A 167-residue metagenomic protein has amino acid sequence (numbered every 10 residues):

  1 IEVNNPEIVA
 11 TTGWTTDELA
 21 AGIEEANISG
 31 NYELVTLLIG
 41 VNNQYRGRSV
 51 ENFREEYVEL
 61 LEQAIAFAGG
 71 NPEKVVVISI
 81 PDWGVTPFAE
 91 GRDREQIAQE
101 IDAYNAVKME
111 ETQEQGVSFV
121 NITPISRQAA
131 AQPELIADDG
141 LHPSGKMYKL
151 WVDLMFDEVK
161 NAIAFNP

Functional and structural regions predicted by a protein language model:
I1-E59, G69: Conserved SGNH/GDSL esterase-like catalytic core that processes O-acyl groups on lipids and polysaccharides
N5-E7, K74, G116-S118: Conserved beta-strand segments of alpha/beta enzyme cores
E7-A10, S79, N121-P124: Residue-level recognition of beta-strand->loop/alpha-helix junctions
L38, I78-S79: Alpha/beta-hydrolase-fold catalytic nucleophile elbow
N52-E55, E59-A66, A103-E110: Alpha-helical scaffolding segments of alpha/beta enzyme cores, especially the outer helices of TIM-barrel or partial
I65-K74: A short helix->loop->beta-strand "cap" motif at the edges of active sites that frequently abuts
D82-P167: Catalytic His-Asp segment of secreted/periplasmic serine-dependent ester chemistry enzymes
